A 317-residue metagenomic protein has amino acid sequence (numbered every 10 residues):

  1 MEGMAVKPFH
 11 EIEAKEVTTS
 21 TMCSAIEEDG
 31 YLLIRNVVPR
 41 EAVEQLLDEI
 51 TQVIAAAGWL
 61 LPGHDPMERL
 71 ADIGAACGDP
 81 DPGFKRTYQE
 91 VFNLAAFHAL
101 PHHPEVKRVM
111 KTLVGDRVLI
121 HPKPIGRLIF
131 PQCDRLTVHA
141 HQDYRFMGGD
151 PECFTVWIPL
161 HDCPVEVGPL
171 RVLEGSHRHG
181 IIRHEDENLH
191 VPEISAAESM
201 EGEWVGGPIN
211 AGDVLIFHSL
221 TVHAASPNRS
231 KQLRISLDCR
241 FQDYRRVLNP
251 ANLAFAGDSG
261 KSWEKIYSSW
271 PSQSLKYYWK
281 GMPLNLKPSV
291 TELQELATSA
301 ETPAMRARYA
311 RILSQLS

Functional and structural regions predicted by a protein language model:
E2-E28, R35-A140, F146-M147: Non-heme Fe(II)-dependent double-stranded beta-helix
G3, K7-I12, A56, L60 (+3 more regions): Non-heme Fe(II)/2-oxoglutarate
S24, C163-S226: Double-stranded beta-helix
V38-R40, G126-L128, R145, C163-V165 (+3 more regions): Short, solvent-exposed loop/turn segments at secondary-structure junctions
A71-G74, V138-Q142, L189-E201, A251-D258: Short, surface-exposed loop/helix-turn segments at secondary-structure junctions that function as lids/hinges flanking
H141-C153, G202-E203, I209, Q232: A short beta-loop-beta micro-motif enriched in histidine and acidic residues
Q142, I158-D162, E174: Short, structured patches in soluble enzyme cores that scaffold and shape functional sites
G148-V165, P208, R240-D243: Short, conserved beta-strand element in jelly-roll/cupin
